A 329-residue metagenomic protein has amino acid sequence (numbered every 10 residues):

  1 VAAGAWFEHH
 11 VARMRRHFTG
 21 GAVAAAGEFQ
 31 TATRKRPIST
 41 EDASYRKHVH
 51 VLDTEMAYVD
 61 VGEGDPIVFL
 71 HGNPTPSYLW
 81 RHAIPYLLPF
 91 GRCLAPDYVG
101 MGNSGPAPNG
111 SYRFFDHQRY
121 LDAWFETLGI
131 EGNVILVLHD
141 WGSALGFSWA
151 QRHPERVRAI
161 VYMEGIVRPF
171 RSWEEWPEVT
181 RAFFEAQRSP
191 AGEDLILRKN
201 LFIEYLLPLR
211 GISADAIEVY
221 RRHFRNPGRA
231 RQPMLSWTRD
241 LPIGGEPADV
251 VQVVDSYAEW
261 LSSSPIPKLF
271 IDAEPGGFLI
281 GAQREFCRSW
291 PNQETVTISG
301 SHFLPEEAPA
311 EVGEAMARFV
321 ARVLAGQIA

Functional and structural regions predicted by a protein language model:
A3-Y45, V51-Y58, P66, Y78 (+6 more regions): Flexible "cap/lid" subdomain of the alpha/beta-hydrolase fold that forms the substrate-access gate
D65-H71: Short beta-strand element of the alpha/beta-hydrolase
N73-I84: The serine-hydrolase catalytic nucleophile loop
Y86-P89, S289: C-terminal capping segment of individual leucine-rich repeats
L88-D97: Active-site machinery of serine-nucleophile hydrolases
V312: Histidine-centered active-site loop/cap adjacent to the catalytic His in serine esterases/O-acetyl transfer systems
